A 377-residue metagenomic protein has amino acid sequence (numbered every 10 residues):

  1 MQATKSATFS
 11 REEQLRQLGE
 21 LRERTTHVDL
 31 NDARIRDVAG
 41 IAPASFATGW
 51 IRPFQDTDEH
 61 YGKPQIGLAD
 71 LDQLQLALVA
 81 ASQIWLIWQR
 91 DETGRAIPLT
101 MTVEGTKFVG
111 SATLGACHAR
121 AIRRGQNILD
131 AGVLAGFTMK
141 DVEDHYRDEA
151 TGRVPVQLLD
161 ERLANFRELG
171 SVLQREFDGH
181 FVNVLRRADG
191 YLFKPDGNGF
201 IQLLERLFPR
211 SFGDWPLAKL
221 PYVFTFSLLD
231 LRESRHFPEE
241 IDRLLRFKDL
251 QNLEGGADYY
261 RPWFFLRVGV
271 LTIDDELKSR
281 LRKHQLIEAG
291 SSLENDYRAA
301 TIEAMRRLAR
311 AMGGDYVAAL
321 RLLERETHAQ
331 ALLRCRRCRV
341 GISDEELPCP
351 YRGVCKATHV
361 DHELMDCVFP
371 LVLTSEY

Functional and structural regions predicted by a protein language model:
M1-A218, L229, E233, T272 (+5 more regions): Phosphate/adenylate-binding glycine loop and adjacent helical scaffold
N165, L217-L220, A257-Y260, A318: Residue-level detector of well-ordered alpha-helical segments, enriched for hydrophobic/aromatic packing positions
Q174, F226-E233, F265-I273, R306-A309 (+1 more regions): Hydrophobic/aromatic-lined pockets within catalytic cores
Q202-F208, D249-A257: Short charge-dense sequence patches
G213, L217, L253-A257, L293 (+1 more regions): Secondary-structure capping and boundary motifs in well-ordered enzyme cores
P221, T225: Alpha-helical phosphate/pyrophosphate-handling elements in metalloenzyme active cores
L231-L253, V270-R280: Short acidic alpha-helical/loop segments enriched in Asp/Glu that coordinate divalent cations
F247, D258-W263, R267-V268, K278-Y377: C-terminal structured domains
